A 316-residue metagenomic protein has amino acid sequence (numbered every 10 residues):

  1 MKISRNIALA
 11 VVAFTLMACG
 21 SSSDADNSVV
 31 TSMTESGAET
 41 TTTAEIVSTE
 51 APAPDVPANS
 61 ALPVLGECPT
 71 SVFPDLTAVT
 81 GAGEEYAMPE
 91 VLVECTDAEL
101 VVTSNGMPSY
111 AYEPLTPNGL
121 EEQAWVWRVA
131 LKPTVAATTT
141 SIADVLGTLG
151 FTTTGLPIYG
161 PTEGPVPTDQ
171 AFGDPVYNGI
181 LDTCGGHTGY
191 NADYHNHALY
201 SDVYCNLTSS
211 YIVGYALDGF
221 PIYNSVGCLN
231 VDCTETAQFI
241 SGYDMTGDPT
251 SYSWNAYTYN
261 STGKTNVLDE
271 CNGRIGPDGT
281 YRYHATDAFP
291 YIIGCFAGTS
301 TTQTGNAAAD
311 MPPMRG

Functional and structural regions predicted by a protein language model:
M1-A8: Bacterial N-terminal signal peptides that target proteins for export
T15-A18: C-terminal motif of bacterial Sec signal peptides marking the signal peptidase cleavage site
S23, V30-G179: Solvent-exposed N-terminal domain segments of exported/luminal and surface proteins
G37, P52-V56, P249-G316: Long, compositionally biased interface segments
A137, D202-L207, F289-G294: Short loop/beta submotifs within extracellular cysteine-rich repeat domains
L149-C184, A237-C271: Short, flexible domain-boundary/linker segments around small modular repeats
T154-L156, Y190-V203, P277-P290: Extracellular/lumenal glycan-associated surfaces
Y177, L199-Y252: Short helix-loop boundary/capping segments
